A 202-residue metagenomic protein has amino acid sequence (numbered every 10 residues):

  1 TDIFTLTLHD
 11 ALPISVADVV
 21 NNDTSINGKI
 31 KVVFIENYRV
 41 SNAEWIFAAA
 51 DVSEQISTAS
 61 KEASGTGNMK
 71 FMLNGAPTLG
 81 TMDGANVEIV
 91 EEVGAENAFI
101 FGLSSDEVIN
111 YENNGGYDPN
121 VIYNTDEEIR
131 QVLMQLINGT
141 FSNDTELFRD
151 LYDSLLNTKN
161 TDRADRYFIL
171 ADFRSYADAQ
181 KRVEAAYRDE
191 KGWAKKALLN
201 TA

Functional and structural regions predicted by a protein language model:
T1, F34-N37, T201-A202: Conserved short loop/turn motifs at secondary-structure junctions
T1-D10: Single conserved hydrophobic/aromatic residue that forms the stacking wall/gate of nucleotide- or nucleobase-binding
H9, P13-V40: Nucleotide-activated donor-binding/catalytic signature segment of Leloir-type glycosyltransferases, i.e., the conserved
D18-N22, V52, A59: Conserved helix-loop functional segments at active or binding sites
K31-V33, Q55-T58: Short, flexible loop segments at the rims of nucleotide/cofactor-binding pockets, characterized by
N37-S41, S60-A63: Short acidic loop-to-helix transition motifs that present clustered carboxylates
S41-A49: Short acidic alpha-helix that forms the nucleotide-activated donor recognition element in Leloir-type transferases
A48-A50, I56-A197, T201: Catalytic binding pocket for nucleotide-activated donors in carbohydrate/polymer assembly enzymes
